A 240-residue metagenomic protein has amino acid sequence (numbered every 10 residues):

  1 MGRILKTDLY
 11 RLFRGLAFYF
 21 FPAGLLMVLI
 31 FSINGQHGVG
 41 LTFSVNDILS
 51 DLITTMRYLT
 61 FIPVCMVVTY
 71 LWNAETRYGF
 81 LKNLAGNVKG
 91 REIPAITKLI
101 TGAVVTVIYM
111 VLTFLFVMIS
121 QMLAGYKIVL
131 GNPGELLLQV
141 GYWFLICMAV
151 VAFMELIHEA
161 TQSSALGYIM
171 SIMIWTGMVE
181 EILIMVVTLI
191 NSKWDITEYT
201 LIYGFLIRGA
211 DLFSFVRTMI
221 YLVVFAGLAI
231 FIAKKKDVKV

Functional and structural regions predicted by a protein language model:
M1-L25: Aromatic- and glycine-rich beta-strand/loop motifs that create alpha-glucan
L5-L12, P94-A95, L99, L137 (+2 more regions): Hydrophobic alpha-helical elements at and bordering transmembrane segments of multi-pass membrane proteins
F18, P22-L71, I96-S171, G177 (+1 more regions): Secretory targeting signals
A23, F205-V240: Alpha-helical transmembrane segments of multi-pass membrane transporters/translocases
V39, T76, F80, S120-I128 (+7 more regions): Membrane-interfacial segments
L71-V104: Helix-loop-helix units of permease transmembrane domains in multi-pass membrane transporters, especially ABC
V187-L206: Short hydrophobic, aromatic-rich alpha-helical segments embedded in or entering the lipid bilayer of multi-pass
